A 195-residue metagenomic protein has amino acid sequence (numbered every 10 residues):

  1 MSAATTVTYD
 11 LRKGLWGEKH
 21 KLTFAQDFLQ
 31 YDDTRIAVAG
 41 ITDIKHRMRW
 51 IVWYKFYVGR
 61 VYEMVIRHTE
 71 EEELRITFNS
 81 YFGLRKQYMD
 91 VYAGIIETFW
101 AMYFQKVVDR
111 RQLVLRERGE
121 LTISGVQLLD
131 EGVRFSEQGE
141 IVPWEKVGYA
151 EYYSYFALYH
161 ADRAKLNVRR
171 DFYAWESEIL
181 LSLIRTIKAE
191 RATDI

Functional and structural regions predicted by a protein language model:
M1, L11-K13, Q30-I36, G94-E97 (+3 more regions): A generic short-segment signal for beta-strand/edge and adjacent turn/coil regions
M1-S2, I195: Polar low-complexity intrinsically disordered regions
S2-W16, R110-V114, E131-G132: The phosphoinositide-binding surface of pleckstrin homology
T5-L11, I36, L74-I76, V142 (+1 more regions): Generic detection of short hydrophobic beta-strand segments and adjacent strand-loop junctions
V7, K19-L22, F104, R111 (+1 more regions): A generic structural signal for ordered alpha-helices
G14-Y54, E120-K165: Phosphoinositide-binding peripheral membrane targeting modules
D43-G119, E145-I195: Acidic, Ser/Thr- and proline-rich intrinsically disordered linker/docking segments of eukaryotic scaffolds
